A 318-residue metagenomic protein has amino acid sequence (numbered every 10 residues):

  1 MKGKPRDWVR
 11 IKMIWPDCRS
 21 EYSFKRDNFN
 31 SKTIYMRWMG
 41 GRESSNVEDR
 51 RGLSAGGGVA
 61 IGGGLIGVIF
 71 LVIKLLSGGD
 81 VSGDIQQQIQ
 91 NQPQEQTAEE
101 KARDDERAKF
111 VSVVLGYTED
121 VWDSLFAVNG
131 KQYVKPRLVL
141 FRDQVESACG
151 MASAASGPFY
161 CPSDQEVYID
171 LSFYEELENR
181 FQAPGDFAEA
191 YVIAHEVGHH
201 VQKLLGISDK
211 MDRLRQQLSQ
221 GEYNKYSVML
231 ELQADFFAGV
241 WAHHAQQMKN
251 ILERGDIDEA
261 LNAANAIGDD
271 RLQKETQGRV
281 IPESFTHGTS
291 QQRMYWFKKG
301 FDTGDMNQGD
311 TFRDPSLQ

Functional and structural regions predicted by a protein language model:
R26-E99: Long amphipathic alpha-helical segments used for membrane anchoring, targeting, substrate engagement, or oligomerization
G57, V81-G150: A metal-dependent hydrolase signature that marks the N-terminal structural subdomain at the beginning of catalytic folds
D105-Y133, K225, M229-Q273: Short helix/loop segments within enzyme catalytic domains that coordinate or immediately flank catalytic cofactors
W122, Y191-L204, D235, G239: Active-site recognition of the HExxH zinc-binding catalytic motif
Q144-D170: Catalytic zinc-binding patch centered on the HExxH motif and its immediate surroundings that defines zinc-dependent
F173-Y191, N224-Y226: Short pre-active-site segment immediately N-terminal to the catalytic Zn-binding motif
K203-E231: Post-HEXXH active-site segment of zinc metalloproteases
N265-Q318: Pan-zinc metallopeptidase signature
